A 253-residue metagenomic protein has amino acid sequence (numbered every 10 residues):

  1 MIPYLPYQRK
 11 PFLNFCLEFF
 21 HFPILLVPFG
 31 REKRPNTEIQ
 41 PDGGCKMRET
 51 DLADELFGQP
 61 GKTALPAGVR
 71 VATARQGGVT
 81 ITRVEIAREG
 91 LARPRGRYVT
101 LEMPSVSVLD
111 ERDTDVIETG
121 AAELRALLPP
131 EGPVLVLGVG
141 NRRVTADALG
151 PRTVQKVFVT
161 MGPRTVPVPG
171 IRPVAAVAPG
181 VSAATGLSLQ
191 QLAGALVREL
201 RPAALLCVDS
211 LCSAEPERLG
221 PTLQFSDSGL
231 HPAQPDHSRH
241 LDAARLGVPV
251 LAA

Functional and structural regions predicted by a protein language model:
M1-R9, F20-P28, E32-N36: Short terminal hydrophobic/aromatic SLiMs and anchors at protein ends
G44-G96: N-terminal amphipathic/basic leader segments beginning at the initiator methionine
I86-P129: An N-terminal, well-structured beta->alpha segment
T100-P104, P133-V144, A176-G180: Short glycine-rich or small-residue beta-strand-to-loop segments that form or flank ligand, phosphate, metal/Fe-S
V139-L149, A183, S210-A214: Gly/Ser/Thr-rich loops at beta-strand to alpha-helix junctions that form or flank small-molecule/cofactor-binding
N141-R172, A176: Glycine-rich phosphate/diphosphate-binding loop of Rossmann-like nucleotide-binding domains
R172-V197, R201: A structural-propensity feature for long, helix-poor, extended segments
V177-A178, Q191, C207-A253: A structural signal for small-residue-enriched, beta-sheet-centric alpha/beta enzyme cores and oligomeric scaffold folds
